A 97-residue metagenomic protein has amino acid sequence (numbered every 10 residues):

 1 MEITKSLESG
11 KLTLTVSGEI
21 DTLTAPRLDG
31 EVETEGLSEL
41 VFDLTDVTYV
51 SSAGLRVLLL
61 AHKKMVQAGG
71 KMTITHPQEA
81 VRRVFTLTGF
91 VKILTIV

Functional and structural regions predicted by a protein language model:
E2-L28, T48-Y49: STAS-typified acidic loop motif
T22-I93: Amphipathic alpha-helical interaction surfaces in cytosolic regulatory modules
T95-V97: Short acidic-hydrophobic, aromatic-tinged amphipathic segments that line or gate anion-handling sites
